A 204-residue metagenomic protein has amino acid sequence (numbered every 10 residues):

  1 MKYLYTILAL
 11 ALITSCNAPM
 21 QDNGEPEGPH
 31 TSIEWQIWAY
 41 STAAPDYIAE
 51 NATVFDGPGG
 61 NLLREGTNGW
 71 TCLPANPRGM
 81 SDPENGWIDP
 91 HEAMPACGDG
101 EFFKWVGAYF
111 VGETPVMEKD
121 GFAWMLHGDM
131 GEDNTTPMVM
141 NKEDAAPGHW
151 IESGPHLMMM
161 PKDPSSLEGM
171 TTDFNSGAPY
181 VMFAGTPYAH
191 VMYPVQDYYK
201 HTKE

Functional and structural regions predicted by a protein language model:
M1-L4: Positively charged n-region of N-terminal signal peptides that target proteins for export
L12-S15: C-terminal motif of bacterial Sec signal peptides marking the signal peptidase cleavage site
A18: Short, conserved catalytic or interaction motifs in soluble domains
D22-E204: Primary mode marks residue(s) on the alpha4-beta5-alpha5 output face of response regulator receiver
